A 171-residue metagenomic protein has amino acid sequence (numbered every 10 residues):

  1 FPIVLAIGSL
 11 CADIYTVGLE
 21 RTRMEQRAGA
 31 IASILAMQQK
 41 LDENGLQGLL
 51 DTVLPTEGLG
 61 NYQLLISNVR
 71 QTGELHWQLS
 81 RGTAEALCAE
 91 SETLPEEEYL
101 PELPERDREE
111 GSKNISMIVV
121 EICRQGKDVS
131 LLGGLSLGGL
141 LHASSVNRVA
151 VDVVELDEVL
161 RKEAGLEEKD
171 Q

Functional and structural regions predicted by a protein language model:
F1-A12: N-terminal single-pass transmembrane signal-anchor helix
S9, T22-R23, I31: Membrane-targeting alpha-helical segments
D13-E25, Q38-E43: Membrane-proximal amphipathic alpha-helices that sit immediately adjacent to an N-terminal transmembrane/signal-anchor
G29-Q171: Short, conserved structural patches
